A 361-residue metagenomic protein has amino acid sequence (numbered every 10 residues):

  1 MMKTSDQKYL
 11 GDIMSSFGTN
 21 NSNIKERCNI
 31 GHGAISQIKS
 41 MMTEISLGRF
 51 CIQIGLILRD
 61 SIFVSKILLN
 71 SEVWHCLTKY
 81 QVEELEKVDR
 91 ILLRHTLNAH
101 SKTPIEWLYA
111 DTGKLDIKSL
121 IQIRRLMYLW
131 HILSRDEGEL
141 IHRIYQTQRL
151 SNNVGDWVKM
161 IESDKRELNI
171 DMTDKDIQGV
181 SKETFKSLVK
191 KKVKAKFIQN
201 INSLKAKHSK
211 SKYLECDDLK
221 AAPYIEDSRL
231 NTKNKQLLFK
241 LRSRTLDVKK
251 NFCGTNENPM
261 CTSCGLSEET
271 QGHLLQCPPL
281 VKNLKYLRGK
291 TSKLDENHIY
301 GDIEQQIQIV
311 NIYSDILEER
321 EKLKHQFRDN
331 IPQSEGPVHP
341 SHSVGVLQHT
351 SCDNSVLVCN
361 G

Functional and structural regions predicted by a protein language model:
M1-K3, A99, E257-T262: Short, hydrophobic/aliphatic alpha-helical segments
T4, E106, C264-L266: A generic hydrophobic-helix recognition signal that picks specific residues within alpha-helical hydrophobic
D6-R143, Q148: Non-catalytic, peripheral interaction segments enriched in hydrophobic/basic residues
A34, D156-K159, K293: Surface polyanion/phosphate-binding segment centered on an Asp-His-Pro turn
S40-G48, L204-K207, S211-G361: Family-specific functional microsites
D60, V88-D89, H100-T245, K249 (+4 more regions): Extended C-terminal regions of large enzymes
